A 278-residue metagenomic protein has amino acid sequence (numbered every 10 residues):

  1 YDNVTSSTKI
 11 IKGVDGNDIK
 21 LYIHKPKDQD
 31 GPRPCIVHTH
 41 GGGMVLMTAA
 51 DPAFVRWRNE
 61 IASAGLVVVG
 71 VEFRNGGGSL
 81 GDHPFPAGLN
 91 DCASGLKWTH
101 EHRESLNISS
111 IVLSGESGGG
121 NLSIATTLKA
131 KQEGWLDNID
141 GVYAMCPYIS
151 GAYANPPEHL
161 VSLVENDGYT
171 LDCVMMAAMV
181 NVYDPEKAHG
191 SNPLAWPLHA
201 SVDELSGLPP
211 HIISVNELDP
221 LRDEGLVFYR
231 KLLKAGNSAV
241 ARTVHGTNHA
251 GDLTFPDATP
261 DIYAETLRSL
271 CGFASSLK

Functional and structural regions predicted by a protein language model:
V4-K278: Alpha/beta-hydrolase superfamily serine-hydrolase fold, recognizing
